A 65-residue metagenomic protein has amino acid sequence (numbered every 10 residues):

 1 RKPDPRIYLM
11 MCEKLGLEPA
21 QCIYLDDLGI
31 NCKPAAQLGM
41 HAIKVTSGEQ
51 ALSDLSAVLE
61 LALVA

Functional and structural regions predicted by a protein language model:
R1-A65: Asp-based, Mg2+/Mn2+-dependent phosphohydrolase catalytic module
